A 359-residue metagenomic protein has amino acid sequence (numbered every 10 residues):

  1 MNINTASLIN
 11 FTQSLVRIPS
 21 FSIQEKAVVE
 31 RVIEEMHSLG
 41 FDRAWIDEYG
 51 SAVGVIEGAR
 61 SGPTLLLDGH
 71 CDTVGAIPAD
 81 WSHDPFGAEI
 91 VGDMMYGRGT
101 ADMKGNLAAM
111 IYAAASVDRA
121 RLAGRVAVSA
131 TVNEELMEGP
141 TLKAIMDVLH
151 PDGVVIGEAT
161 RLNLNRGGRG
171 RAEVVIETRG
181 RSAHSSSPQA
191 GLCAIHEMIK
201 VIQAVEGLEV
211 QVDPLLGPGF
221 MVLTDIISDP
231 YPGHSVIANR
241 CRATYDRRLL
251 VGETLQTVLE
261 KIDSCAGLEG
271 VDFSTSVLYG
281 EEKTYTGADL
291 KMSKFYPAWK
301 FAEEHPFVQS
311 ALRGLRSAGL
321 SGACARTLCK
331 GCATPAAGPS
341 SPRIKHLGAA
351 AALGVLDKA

Functional and structural regions predicted by a protein language model:
M1-A76, R240-T244, V258: N-terminal helical capping/dimerization or prosegment-like subdomains of hydrolases acting on amide or phosphate bonds
I3, E177-A359: Metal-dependent amide/peptide-bond hydrolase catalytic core, centered on the "pita-bread" metallohydrolase fold
S14, Y112-R119, K200-E206: Short glycine/serine- and small hydrophobic-enriched flexible loop segments
P63-A127, K358: Active-site metal-coordination/substrate-binding segment of hydrolases, especially metallo-dependent peptidases
D68-H70, S129-T131, V155-E158, E177-R179 (+1 more regions): Short beta-strand segments
A76-V91, R166-E177, S310-G314: Acidic-glycine-rich active-site phosphate/pyrophosphate-binding loop
M103-R169, E173: Acidic/histidine-rich catalytic neighborhood of metal-dependent amide-processing enzymes
